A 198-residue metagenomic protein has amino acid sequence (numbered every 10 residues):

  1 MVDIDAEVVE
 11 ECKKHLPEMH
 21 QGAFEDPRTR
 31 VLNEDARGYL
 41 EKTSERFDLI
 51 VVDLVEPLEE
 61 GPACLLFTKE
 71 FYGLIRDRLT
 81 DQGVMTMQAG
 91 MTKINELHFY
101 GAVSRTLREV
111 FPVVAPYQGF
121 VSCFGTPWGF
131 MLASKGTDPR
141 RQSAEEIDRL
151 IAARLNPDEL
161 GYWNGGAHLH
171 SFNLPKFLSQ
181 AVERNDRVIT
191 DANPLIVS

Functional and structural regions predicted by a protein language model:
M1-V84, I94-Y100: The AdoMet/dcAdoMet-binding core of the Class I SAM-like
V9-C12, R108-V113, L150-A152: A short linear-motif detector with a strong N-terminal bias
M19, A23-D26, L58, T86 (+5 more regions): A near-ubiquitous, low-amplitude feature marking generic local secondary-structure context
Q21-E25, D53-V55, Y72-I75, L107-V110 (+3 more regions): Short, surface-exposed linear patches
E25, D48, A102, M131-A133 (+1 more regions): General N-terminal targeting signals
K42, G61-Q142: C-terminal substrate-binding/active-site "lid" region of AdoMet-derived donor-dependent transferases
P116-S198: Soluble small-group transferase modules, centered on the S-adenosyl donor enzyme superfamily
